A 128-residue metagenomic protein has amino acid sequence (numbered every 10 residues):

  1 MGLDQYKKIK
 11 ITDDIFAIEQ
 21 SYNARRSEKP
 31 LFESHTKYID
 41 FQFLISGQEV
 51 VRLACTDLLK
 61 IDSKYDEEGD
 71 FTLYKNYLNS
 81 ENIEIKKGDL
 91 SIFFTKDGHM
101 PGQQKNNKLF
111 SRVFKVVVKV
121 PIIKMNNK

Functional and structural regions predicted by a protein language model:
M1-I18, R26-S34: A short, N-terminal "cap"/entry segment at the start of jelly-roll beta-barrel domains of the cupin/DSBH fold
T12, K29-I39, L58-K64, L78 (+1 more regions): A short beta-loop-beta micro-motif enriched in histidine and acidic residues
K37-I39, F43-E49, L58, E67-F71: Glycine- and acidic-residue-biased ligand/ion/polar-headgroup-sensing regions
F41, E81-I83, N107: Short, surface-exposed secondary-structure edge patches
Q48-V51, G98: Short beta-strand segments in beta-sandwich/barrel cores
D62-N82: An anionic, turn-rich surface loop/hairpin at beta-sheet edges that serves as a generic interaction/coordination patch
E84-Q104: Conserved metal-binding segment of the jelly-roll/cupin
L90-I92, L109-N126: A short hydrophobic beta-strand segment most commonly corresponding to one strand of the jelly-roll/cupin
